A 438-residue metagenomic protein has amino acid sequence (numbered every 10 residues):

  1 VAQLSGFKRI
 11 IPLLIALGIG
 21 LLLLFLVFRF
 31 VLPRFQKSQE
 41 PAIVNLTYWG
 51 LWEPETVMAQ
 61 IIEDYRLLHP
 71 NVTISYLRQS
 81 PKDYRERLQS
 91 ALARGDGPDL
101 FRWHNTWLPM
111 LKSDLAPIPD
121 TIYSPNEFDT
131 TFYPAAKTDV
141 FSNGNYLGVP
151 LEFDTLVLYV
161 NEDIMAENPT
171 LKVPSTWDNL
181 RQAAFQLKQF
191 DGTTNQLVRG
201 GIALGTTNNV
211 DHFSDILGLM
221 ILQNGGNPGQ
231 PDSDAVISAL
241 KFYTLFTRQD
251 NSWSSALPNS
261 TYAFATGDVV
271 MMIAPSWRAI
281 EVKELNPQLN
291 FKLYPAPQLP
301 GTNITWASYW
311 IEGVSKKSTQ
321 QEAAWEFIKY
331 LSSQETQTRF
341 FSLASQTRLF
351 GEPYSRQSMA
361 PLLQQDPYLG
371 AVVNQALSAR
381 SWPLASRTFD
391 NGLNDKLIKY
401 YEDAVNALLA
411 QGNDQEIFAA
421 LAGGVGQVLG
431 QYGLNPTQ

Functional and structural regions predicted by a protein language model:
A2-S5, F141, P367-G426: C-terminal capping/gating helix-and-loop segments adjacent to ligand/active sites or protein-protein/ligand interfaces
P41-E53, V72-L77, D99-L100, F327: Short, well-ordered beta-strand elements
E53-T73, Y401: Short, polar/charged alpha-helical segment
D64, L68-F132, D163-S175, V270-M271 (+2 more regions): Extracytoplasmic "Venus flytrap"/periplasmic binding protein-like
T73-S75, G144, E167, I237 (+4 more regions): Extracytoplasmic/periplasmic substrate-recognition and gating elements
H104-V157, A166, N179-R181, Q196-G200 (+4 more regions): Hinge/lid segment of periplasmic solute-binding proteins
N145-L151, L156, R181-G229, V269: Extracytoplasmic/periplasmic solute-binding protein
A183-K188, G226-A256, A296: Glycine-centered hinge/linker elements that transmit conformational signals in sensory and ligand-binding systems
